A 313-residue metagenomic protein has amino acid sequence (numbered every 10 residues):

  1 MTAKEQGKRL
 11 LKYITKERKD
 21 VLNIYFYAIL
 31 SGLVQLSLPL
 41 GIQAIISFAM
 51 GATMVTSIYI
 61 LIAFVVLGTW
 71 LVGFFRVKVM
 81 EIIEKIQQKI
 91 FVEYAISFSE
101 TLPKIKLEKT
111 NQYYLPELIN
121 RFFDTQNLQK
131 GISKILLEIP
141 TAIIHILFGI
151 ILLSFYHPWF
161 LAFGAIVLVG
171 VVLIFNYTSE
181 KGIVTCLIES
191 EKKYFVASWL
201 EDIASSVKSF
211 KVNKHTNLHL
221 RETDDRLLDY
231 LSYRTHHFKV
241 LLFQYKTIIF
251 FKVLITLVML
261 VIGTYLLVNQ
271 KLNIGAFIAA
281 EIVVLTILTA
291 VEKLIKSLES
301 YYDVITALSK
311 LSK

Functional and structural regions predicted by a protein language model:
M1-L38, G51, V55-I60, V79 (+5 more regions): Membrane-integrated ABC transporters
R18-K19, L107-E108, N120-I132, L136 (+4 more regions): An intracellular "coupling" helix at the cytosolic face of ABC transporter transmembrane type-1 domains
R18-Q35, S47-V92, N111, A162-L168 (+2 more regions): Transmembrane-helix motif of ABC transporter permease domains
A28-I29, L61-R76, L137-I188, V261-L272 (+1 more regions): Transmembrane helices of ABC transporter permease
V34-L38, I46, R121-I166, F251-I255 (+1 more regions): Hydrophobic alpha-helical transmembrane segments of ABC transporter permease domains
L38-I42, A63, V79, I83 (+7 more regions): Hydrophobic/aromatic residues in alpha-helical transmembrane segments
F48-A63, L152-I166, F243, T247-L308: Helix-loop-helix
V72, M80-E100, G164-K208, H215 (+4 more regions): Cytoplasmic coupling helices
